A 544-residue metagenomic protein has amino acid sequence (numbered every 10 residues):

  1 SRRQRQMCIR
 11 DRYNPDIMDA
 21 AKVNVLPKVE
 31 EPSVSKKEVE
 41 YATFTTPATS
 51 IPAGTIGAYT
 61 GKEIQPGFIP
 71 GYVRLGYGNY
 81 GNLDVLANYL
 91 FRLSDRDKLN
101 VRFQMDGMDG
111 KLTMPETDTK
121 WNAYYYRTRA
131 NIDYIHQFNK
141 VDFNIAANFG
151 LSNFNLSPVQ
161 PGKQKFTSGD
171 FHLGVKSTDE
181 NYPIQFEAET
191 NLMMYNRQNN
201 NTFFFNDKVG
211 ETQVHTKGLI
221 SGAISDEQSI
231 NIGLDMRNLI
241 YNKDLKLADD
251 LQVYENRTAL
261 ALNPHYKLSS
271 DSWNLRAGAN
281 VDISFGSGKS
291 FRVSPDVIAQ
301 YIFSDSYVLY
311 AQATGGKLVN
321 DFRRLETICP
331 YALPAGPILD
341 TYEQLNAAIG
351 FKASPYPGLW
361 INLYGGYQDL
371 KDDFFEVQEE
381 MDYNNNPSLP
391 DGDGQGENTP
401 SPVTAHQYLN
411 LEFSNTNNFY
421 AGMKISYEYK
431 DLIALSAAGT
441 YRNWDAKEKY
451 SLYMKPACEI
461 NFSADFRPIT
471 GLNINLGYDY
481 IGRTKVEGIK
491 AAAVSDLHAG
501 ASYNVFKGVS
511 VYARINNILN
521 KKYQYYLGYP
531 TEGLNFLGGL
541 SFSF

Functional and structural regions predicted by a protein language model:
R5-I9: Short, small-residue-biased leader/transition segments that mark boundaries at the very start of proteins
P52-G57, I64-V73, Y77-T117, N122-A130 (+1 more regions): Outer-membrane beta-barrel translocator/receptor signature
G67, Y77-G81, K120-Y126, K163-T167 (+9 more regions): Short sequence motifs at beta-strands and strand-loop junctions characteristic of Gram-negative outer-membrane
F68, V73, N274-R276, D282-G286 (+2 more regions): Exposed, low-structure sequence patches enriched in small/polar residues
L93, I132, H136-K140, L173-N181 (+8 more regions): Outer-membrane beta-barrel proteins
L93-T113, N231-I240, D244, V253-S284 (+1 more regions): Surface-exposed extracellular loop regions of Gram-negative outer-membrane beta-barrel proteins
M108-P115, T119-R129, F143-Q185, E189-Q213: Flexible loop and strand-edge segments within Gram-negative outer membrane beta-barrel domains
G169-G174, E189-D271, S451: Outer-membrane beta-barrel transmembrane domain signature of Gram-negative proteins, especially the mid-to-C-terminal
